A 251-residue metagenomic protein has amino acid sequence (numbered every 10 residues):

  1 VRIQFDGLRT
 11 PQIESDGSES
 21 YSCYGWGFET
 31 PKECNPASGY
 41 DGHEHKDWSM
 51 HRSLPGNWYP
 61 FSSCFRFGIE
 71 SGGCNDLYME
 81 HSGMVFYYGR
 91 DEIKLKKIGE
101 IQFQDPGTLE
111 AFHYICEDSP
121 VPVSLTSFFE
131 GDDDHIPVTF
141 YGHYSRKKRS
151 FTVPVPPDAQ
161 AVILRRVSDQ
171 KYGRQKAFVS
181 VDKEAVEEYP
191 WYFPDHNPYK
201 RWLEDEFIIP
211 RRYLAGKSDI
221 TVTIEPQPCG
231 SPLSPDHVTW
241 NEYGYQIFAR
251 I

Functional and structural regions predicted by a protein language model:
V1, F65, M84, A161-V162 (+2 more regions): Residue-level detector of short, conserved catalytic/binding motifs and their immediate flanks
V1-E117, S168: Beta-strand-centric surfaces of beta-sandwich/beta-rich domains
E19, Y24-F61, D132-A159, R166-I251: Beta-strand-rich ligand-recognition modules
I93-V138, Y144-R146, Q246-A249: Activation corresponds to long, low-complexity, non-globular regions
